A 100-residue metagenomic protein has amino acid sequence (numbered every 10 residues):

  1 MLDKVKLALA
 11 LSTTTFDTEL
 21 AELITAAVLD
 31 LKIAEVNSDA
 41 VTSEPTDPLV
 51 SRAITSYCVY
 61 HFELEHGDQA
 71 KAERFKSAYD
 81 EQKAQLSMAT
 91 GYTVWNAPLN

Functional and structural regions predicted by a protein language model:
M1-L49, S77, E81-N100: Conserved short "hinge" loops at termini or chain/domain junctions
R52-L64: Short, hydrophobic/amphipathic alpha-helical patches that form generic packing surfaces within helical domains
R52-T55, A70, R74, S87-T90: Alpha-helical structural elements
E65-Q69: Charged, low-complexity interaction regions
